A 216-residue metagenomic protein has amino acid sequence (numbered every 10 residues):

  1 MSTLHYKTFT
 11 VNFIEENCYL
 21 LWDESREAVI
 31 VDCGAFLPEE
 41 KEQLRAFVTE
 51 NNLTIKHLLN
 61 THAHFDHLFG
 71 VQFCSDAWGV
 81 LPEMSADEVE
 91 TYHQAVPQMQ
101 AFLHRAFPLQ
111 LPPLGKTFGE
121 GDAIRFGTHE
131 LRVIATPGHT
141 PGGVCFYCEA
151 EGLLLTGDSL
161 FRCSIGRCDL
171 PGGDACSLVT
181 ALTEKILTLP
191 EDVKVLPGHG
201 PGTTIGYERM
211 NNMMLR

Functional and structural regions predicted by a protein language model:
S2-N51, C145-T156: Conserved beta-strand hairpin/beta-sheet module of binuclear metal-dependent hydrolase folds, prominently
H5-K7, T54, L81, K116 (+2 more regions): Conserved beta-strand segments of alpha/beta enzyme cores
T8, I30-D32, H57-N60, A135: Short catalytic-loop micro-motif centered on adjacent basic/acidic residues
F9, L21, G121-G127: Short acidic-hydrophobic surface loop/beta-edge motif
F9-T10, P113-G115, A135-P137: Short Gly/Pro-enriched turn/cap motifs at secondary-structure boundaries
A35-F36, Q98-M99, A123, H129-R216: Metallo-beta-lactamase
F36-K41, R45-R125, M210-M214: Active-site HxH/HxHxD metal-binding segment of metal-dependent hydrolases
